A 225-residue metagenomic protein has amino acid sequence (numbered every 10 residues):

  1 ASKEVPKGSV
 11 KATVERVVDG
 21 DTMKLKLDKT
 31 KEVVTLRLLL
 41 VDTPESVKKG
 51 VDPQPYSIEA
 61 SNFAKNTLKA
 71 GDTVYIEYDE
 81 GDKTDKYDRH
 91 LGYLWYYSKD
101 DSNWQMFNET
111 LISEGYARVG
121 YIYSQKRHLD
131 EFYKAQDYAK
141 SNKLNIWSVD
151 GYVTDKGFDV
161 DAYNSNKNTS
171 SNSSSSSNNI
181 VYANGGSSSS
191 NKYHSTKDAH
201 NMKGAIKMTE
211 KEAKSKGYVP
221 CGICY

Functional and structural regions predicted by a protein language model:
A1-Y225: Small beta-barrel nucleic-acid-binding modules, primarily SNase/OB-fold domains and secondarily Tudor-like barrels
